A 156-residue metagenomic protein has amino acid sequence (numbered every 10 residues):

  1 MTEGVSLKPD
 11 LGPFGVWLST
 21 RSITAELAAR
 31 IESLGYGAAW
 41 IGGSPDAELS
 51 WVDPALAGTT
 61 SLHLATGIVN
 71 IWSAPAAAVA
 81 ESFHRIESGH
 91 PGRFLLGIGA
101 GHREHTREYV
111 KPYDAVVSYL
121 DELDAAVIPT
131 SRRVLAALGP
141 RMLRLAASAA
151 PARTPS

Functional and structural regions predicted by a protein language model:
M1-T66, W72, S131: N-terminal beta1-alpha1-beta2 module of alpha/beta enzyme domains
T2-G12, A78-S156: Internal, glycine-rich beta/alpha segment that forms the wall or movable "lid" of small-molecule/cofactor binding
L62-G67, A152-S156: Short hydrophobic/aromatic-enriched beta-strand-loop microsegments
V69-W72, H102-E104: Short histidine/acidic/glycine/proline-rich micro-motifs that form metal- and phosphate-coordinating active-site loops
S73-A77: Residue-level signal for the nucleotide or nucleotide-sugar donor/cofactor binding architecture
